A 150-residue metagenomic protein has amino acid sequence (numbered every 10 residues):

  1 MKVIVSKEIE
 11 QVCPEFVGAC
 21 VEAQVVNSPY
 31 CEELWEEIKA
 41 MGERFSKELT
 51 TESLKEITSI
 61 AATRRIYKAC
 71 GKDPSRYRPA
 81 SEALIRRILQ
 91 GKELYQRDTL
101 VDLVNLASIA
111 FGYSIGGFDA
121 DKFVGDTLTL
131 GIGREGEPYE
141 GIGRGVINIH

Functional and structural regions predicted by a protein language model:
M1-H150: Charge-biased, low-complexity intrinsically disordered regions
